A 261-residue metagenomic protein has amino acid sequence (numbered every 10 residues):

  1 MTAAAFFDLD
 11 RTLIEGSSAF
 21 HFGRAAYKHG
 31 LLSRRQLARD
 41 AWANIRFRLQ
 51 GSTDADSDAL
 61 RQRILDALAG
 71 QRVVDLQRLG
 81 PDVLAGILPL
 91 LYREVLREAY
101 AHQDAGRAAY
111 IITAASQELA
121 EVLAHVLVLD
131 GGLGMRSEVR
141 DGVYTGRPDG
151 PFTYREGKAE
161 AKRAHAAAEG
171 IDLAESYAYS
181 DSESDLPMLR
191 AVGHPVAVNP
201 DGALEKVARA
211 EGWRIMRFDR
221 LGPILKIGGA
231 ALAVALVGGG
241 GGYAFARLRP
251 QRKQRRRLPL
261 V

Functional and structural regions predicted by a protein language model:
M1-Q50: Active-site neighborhood of HAD-like aspartate-dependent phosphohydrolases
T2, L79, A85-V261: C-terminal cap/substrate-recognition subdomain and adjoining C-terminal extension of metal-dependent phosphatase-like
A19-F22, A41-W42, S57-R61, R140-R147: Acidic/polar active-site rim loop that often engages polyanionic ligands
R48-L60: Small-residue-rich anion-binding loops in enzyme active sites
D58-R93: Metal-dependent phosphoesterase signature
